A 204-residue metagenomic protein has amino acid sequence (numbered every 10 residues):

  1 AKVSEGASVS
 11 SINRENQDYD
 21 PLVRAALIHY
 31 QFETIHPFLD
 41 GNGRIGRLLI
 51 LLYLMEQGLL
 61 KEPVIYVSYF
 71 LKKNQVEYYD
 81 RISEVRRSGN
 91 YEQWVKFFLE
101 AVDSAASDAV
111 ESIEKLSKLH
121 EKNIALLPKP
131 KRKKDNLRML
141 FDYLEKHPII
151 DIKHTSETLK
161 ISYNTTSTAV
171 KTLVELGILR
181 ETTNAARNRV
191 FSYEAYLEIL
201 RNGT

Functional and structural regions predicted by a protein language model:
A1-E114: Phosphate/pyrophosphate-binding active-site loops
Q17, V23, K131-L140, Y163 (+1 more regions): Conserved, hydrophobic alpha-helical core segments of structured domains
A101-R132, N136: Conserved alpha/beta core segments of nucleic-acid transaction machinery
K133-K134, E181-T204: Short, cationic-aromatic polyanion-contact patches
L137, F141, K146-L159: Short acidic, hydrophobic short linear motifs in intrinsically disordered regions
L144, T166-L176, F191: Basic amphipathic alpha-helical segments that dock to polyanions
